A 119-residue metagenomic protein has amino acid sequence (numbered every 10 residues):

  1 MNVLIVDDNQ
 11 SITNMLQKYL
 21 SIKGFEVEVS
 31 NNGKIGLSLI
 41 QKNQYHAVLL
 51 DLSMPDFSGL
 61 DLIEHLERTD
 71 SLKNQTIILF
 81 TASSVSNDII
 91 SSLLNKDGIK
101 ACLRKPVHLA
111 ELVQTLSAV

Functional and structural regions predicted by a protein language model:
N9-T13, S86, L109: Short acidic/polar segment at the start of the alpha1 helix of CheY-like receiver
Q10-E28, K96-D97: Two-component/phosphorelay signaling modules centered on CheY-like receiver
G24-N31, L39, L103: Short hydrophobic/Thr-rich beta-strand motif most characteristic of the beta2 strand and flanking loop of CheY-like
N31-I35, S58-E64: Acidic catalytic/metal-coordinating carboxylates
D51: Active-site residues of response regulator receiver
M54: Receiver (REC) domain active-site loop signature in two-component systems and cognate sites in sensor histidine kinases
D61, S84-C102, A110, Q114: Alpha4 helix (beta4-alpha4-beta5 surface) of REC/receiver domains from two-component response regulators
F80-A82: Hydrophobic/aromatic residues positioned on beta-strands within the core alpha/beta folds
